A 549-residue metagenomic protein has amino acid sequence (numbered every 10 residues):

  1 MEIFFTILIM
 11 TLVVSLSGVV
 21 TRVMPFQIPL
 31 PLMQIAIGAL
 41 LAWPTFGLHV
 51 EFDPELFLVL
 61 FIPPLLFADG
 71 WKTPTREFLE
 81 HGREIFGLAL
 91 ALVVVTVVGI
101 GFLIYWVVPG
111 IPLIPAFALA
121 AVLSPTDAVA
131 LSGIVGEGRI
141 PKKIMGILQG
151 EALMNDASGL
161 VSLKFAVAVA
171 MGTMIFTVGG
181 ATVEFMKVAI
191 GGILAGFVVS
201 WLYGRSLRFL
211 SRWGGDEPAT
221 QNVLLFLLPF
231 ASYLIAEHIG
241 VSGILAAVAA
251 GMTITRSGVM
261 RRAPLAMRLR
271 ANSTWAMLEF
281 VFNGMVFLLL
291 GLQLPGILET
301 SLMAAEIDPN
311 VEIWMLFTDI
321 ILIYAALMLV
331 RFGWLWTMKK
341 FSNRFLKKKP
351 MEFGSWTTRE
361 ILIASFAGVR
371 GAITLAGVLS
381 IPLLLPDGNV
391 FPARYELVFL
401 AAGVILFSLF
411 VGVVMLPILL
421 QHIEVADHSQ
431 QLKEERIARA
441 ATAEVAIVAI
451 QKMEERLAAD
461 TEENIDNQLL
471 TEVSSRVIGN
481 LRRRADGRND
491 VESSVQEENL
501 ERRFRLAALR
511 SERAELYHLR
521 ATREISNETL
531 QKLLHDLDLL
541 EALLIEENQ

Functional and structural regions predicted by a protein language model:
M1-E434, L516-D536, L540-Q549: Transmembrane helical cores of multi-pass secondary ion antiporters/exchangers
H428-Q549: Cytosolic C-terminal regulatory domains/tails of membrane transporters and channels
